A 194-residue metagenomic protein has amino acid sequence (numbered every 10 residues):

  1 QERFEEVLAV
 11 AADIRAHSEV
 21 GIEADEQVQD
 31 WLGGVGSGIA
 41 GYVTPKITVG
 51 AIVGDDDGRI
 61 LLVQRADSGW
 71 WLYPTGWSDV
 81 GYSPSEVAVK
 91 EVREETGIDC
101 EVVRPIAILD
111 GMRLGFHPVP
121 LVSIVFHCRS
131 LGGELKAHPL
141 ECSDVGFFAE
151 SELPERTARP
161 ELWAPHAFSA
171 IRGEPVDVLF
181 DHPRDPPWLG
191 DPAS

Functional and structural regions predicted by a protein language model:
E2-G50: Acidic, metal-coordinating catalytic segment for phosphate/diphosphate chemistry, firing primarily on the Nudix
L8-I14, L62, P84-K90, A107-I108: A broad, low-specificity signal for short, low-complexity segments enriched in glycine/proline and polar/charged
Q27-G33, A137-P139, R156, V178-F180: Short, hydrophobic secondary-structure boundary micro-motifs
L32-Y73, C100, R104: N-terminal strand-loop-strand
A40, G69, G133, S151 (+1 more regions): Flexible, active-site-adjacent loop/turn segments at secondary-structure boundaries
S78-V102, L109-A167, P187-A193: Unchanged
I171-S194: Acidic/histidine-enriched, glycine/proline-rich intrinsically disordered or flexible terminal extensions
